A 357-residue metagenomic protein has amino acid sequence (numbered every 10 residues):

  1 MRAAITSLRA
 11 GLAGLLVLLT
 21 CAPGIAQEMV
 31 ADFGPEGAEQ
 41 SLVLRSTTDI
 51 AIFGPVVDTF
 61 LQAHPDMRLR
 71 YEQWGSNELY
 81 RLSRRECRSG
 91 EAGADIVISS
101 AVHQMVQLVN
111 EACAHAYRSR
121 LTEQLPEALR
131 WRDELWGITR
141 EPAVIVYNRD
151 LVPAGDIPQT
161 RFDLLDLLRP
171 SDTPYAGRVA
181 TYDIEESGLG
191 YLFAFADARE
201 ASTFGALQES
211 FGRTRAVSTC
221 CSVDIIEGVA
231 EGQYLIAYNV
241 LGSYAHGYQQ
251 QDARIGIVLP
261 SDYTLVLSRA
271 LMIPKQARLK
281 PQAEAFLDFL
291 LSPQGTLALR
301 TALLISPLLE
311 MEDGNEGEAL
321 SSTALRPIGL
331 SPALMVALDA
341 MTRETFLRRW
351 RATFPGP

Functional and structural regions predicted by a protein language model:
Q27-V106: Early extracytoplasmic/lumenal segment of secretory-pathway proteins
T47, G54, A92-G93, S99-A230: Extracytoplasmic ligand-binding site segments that recognize negatively charged/polar headgroups
G90-S99, S218, L235-V240, G256-I257: Paired acidic/hydrophobic, glycine-rich loop segments that form the ligand-binding mouth/hinge of periplasmic-binding
H103-Q107, A230, Y234-R254, L303: A ligand-binding cleft/hinge motif common to bilobed small-molecule-binding domains
Q124-E127, R140-E141, L207-G212, S218 (+2 more regions): Periplasmic-binding protein-like
V144-L151, F193-A196, L267-L279, A298: A bilobed periplasmic-binding-protein/Venus flytrap-type ligand-binding module shared by bacterial periplasmic
P274-L334: Mature extracytoplasmic/periplasmic domains
L330-P357: Conserved C-terminal helix/tail region of periplasmic/extracytoplasmic solute-binding proteins
